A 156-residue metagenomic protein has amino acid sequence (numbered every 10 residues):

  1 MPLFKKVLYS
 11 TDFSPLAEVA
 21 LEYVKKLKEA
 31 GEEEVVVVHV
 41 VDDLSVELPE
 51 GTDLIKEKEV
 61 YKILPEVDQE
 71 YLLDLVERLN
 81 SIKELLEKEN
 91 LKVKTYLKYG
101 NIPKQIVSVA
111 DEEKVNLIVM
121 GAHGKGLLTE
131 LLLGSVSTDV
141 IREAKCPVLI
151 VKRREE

Functional and structural regions predicted by a protein language model:
P2, E77, S81-I118, E155-E156: Structural beta-alpha unit
P2-K62: Small/aliphatic-rich secondary-structure junction motif
K5, K104, S108-E156: Gly/Ser-rich helix-loop-strand patches that form or flank binding pockets for ribonucleotide-derived cofactors
A20, L75-R78, I102, V136: Hydrophobic alpha-helical membrane-association signature
V36, K94, L149: Conserved beta-strand positions in the Rossmann-like core of class I SAM-dependent methyltransferases
K58-V76: A short acidic, glycine-rich active-site loop that binds or catalyzes chemistry on phosphate/adenosine moieties
